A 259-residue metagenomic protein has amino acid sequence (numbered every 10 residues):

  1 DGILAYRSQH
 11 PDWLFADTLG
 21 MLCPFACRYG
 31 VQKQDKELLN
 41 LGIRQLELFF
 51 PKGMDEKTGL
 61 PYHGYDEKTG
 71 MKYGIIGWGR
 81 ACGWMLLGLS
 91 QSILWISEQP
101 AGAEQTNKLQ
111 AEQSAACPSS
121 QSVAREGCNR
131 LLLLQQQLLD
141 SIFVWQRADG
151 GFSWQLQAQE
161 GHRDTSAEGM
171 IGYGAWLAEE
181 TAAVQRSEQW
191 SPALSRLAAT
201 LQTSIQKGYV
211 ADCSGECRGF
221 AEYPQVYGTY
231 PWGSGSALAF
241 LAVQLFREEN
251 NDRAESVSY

Functional and structural regions predicted by a protein language model:
D1-D66, K72-G77: Extended ligand-binding groove/face enriched in aromatic
D1-I3, K36-Y62, L132-G150, Q189-A211 (+2 more regions): Long, well-ordered core segments of solenoidal/helical folds
A5-L19, K68-L87, L131, Q146 (+2 more regions): Solvent-exposed loop and edge beta-strand segments that line ligand/cofactor-binding and catalytic clefts
P11, G64-G74, I96-G102, R125-C128: Surface-exposed cleft-lining segments at the edges of enzyme active sites
M21-D35, W84-A103, V123, G169-Q185 (+1 more regions): Well-ordered alpha-helical scaffold segments within catalytic/enzyme domains
L86-P100, G127-S153: Oxyanion-binding "anion nests"
E98-N129, V257: Intrinsically disordered, low-complexity terminal tails and inter-domain linkers enriched for S/T/G/P/D/E
F152, Q157-Y259: CBM-like carbohydrate-recognition segments
